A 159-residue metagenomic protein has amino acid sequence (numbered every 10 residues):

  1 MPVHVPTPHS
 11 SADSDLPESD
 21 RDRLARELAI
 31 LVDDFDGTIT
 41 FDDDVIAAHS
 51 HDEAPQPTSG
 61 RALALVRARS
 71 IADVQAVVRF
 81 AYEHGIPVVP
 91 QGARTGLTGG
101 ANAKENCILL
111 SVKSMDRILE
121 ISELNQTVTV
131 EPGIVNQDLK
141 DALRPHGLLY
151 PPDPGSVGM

Functional and structural regions predicted by a protein language model:
M1-R79, G96-Q126, G155: N-terminal flexible segment immediately upstream of the FAD-binding catalytic core in FAD-dependent oxidoreductases
D33, Y82, R144: Anion (oxyanion) recognition and catalysis
T38, I86-P87, L149: Residue-level detector of anion-binding/catalytic polar loops
R79-P87: Short, solvent-exposed loop/edge-beta patches enriched in aromatic
Q91-T95: Glycine-rich beta-strand-to-loop/alpha-helix junction loops that act as flexible
R117-I121, T127-M159: FAD-binding subdomain of flavoenzyme oxidoreductases
